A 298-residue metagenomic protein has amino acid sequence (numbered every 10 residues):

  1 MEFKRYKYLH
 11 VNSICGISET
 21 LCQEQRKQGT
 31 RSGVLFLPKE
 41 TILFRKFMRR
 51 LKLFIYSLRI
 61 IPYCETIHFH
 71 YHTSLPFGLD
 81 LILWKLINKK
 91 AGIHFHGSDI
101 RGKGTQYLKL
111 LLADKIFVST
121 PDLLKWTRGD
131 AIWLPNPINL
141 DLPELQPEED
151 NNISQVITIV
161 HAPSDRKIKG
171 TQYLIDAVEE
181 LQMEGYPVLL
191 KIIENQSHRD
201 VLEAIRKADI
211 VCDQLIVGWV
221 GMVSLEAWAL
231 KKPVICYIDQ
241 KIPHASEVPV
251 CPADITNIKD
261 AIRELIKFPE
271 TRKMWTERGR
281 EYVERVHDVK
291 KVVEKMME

Functional and structural regions predicted by a protein language model:
R5-N12, R59-F77, G92, I210-Q214: Short N-terminal targeting/anchoring amphipathic segment
T66-Y71, I82-R101, K115-V118, L134: Active-site proximal beta-strand in glycosyltransferases
I100, L111-L145: Donor nucleotide-sugar binding/catalytic pocket of nucleotide-sugar-dependent glycosyltransferases
L145-K169, I175-V178: Conserved donor-binding/catalytic core segment of Leloir-type glycosyltransferases
R206-W219, K232: Acidic donor-binding loop of glycosyltransferase active sites
A229-C236: Short hydrophobic beta-strand element within catalytic cores of glycosyltransferases and related nucleotide-activated
P243-R263: Change "using UDP/GDP/dTDP sugars" to "using nucleotide sugars
K267-E298: A charged, aromatic-enriched C-terminal amphipathic alpha-helix characteristic of glycosyltransferases across folds
